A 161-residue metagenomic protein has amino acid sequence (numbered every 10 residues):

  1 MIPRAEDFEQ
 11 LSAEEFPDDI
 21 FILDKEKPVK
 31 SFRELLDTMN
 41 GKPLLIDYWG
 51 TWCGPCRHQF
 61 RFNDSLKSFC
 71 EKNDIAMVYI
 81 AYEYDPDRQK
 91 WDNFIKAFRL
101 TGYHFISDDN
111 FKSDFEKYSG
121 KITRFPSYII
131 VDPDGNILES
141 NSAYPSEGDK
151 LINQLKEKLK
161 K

Functional and structural regions predicted by a protein language model:
M1-G41: Oxidative protein folding and maturation machinery
D24, D92-P133: Short, internal strand/loop/helix patches that form the active-site neighborhood or redox-interaction surface
N40-K42, K72, L100: Active-site acidic short loop of glycosyltransferases
K42-L44, P126: Alpha/beta-hydrolase fold active-site loops
Y48-S65, Y82: Conserved redox-active cysteine motifs that mediate thiol-disulfide chemistry, especially di-cysteine Cys-X(1-2)-Cys
N73-M77: A conserved nucleotide-sugar
A81-E83, I106: Residue-level recognition of beta-strand->loop/alpha-helix junctions
R124-S127, P133-K161: Non-catalytic, surface beta->alpha helical segment in thiol-disulfide oxidoreductase systems
